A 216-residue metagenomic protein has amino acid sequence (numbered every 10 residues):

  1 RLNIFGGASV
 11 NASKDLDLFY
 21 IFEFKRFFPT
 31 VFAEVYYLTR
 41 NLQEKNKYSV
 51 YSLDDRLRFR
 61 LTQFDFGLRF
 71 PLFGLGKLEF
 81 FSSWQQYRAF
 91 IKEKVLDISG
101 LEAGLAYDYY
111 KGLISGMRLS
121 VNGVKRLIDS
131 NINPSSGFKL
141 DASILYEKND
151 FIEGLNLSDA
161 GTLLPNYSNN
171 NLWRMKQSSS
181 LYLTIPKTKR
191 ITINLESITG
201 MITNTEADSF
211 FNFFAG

Functional and structural regions predicted by a protein language model:
R1-D129: Gram-negative/organellar outer-membrane beta-barrel architecture
Y48, A103-G216: C-terminal outer-membrane beta-barrel translocator/porin domains of Gram-negative envelope proteins and their
